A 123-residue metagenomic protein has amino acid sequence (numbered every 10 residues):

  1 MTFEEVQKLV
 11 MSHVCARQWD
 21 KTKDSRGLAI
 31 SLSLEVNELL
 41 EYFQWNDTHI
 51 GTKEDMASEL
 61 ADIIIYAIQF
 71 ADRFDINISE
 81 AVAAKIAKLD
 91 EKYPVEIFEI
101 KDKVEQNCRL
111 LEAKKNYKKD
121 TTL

Functional and structural regions predicted by a protein language model:
M1-L60, I64-L123: Flexible "arm" and connector segments at domain edges
